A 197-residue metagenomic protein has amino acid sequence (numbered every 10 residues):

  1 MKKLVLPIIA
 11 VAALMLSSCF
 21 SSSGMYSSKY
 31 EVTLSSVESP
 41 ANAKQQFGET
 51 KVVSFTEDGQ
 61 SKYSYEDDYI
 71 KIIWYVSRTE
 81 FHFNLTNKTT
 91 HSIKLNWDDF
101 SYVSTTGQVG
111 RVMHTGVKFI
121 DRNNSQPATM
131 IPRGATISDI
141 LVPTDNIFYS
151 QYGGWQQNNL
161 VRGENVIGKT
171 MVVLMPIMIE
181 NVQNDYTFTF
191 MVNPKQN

Functional and structural regions predicted by a protein language model:
M1-C19: Sec-dependent bacterial lipoprotein signal peptides
L6, V11, L85-N87, N123: Short, functionally important structural connectors and interaction interfaces within domains
C19-E80, T90-H91, I120-D121, G168 (+1 more regions): Membrane engagement elements in two modes
I73, N84-T86, N96: Beta-strand residues in well-ordered beta-sheet regions across diverse protein folds
E80-F81, S104: Transition segments tied to proteolytic processing and entry into folded domains
H82-L85, M175: Buried hydrophobic-core signal for structured, non-transmembrane domains
K88-I147, Q183: The feature marks short-to-medium sequence segments in extracytoplasmic or secretory-pathway proteins
L141-N197: Surface-exposed edge beta-strand/loop patches
